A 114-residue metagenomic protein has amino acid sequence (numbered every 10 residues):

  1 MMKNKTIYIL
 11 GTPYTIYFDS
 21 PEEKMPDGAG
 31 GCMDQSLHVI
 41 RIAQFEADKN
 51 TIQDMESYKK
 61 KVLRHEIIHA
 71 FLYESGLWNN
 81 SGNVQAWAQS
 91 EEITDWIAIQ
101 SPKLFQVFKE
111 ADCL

Functional and structural regions predicted by a protein language model:
M1-D54, E74-L114: Metalloprotease/metallohydrolase-associated module, dominated by Zn2+-dependent proteases
E56, K60, R64, S90: Hydrophobic (often cysteine-bearing) scaffold residues that line and stabilize catalytic clefts of nucleotide/cofactor
K61-Y73: Active-site recognition of the HExxH zinc-binding catalytic motif
